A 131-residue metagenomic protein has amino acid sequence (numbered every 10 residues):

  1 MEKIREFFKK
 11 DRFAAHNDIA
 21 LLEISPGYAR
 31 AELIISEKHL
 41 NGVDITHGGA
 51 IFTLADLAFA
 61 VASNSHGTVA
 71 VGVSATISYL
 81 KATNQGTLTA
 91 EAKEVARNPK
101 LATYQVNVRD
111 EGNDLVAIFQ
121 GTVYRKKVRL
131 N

Functional and structural regions predicted by a protein language model:
M1-N131: Terminal targeting signals and extreme-terminal segments of soluble enzymes
